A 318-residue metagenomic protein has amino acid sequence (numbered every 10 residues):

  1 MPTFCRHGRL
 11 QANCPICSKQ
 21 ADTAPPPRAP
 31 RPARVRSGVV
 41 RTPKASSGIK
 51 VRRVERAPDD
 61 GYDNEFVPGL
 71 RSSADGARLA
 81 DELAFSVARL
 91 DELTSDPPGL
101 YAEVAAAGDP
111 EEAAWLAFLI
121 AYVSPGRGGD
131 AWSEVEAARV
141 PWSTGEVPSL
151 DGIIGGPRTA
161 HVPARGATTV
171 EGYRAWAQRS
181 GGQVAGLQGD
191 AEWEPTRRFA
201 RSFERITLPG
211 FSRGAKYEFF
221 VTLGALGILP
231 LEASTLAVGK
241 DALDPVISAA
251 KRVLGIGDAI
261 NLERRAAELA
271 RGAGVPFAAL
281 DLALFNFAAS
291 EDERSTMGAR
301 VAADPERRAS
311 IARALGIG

Functional and structural regions predicted by a protein language model:
P2-R9: Short Cys/His-rich zinc-binding micro-motifs
C5, C14-C17: Disulfide-bonded cysteines in secreted/extracellular proteins and peptides
R9-A12, A21: Cys/His-rich microdomains that often coordinate metals
I16-R28: Short Cys/His-rich micro-motifs in 6-15 aa windows
P32-E103, A175-W176, S180-R201, G214-G318: C-terminal accessory module of base-excision DNA glycosylases/AP lyases that mediates lesion recognition and DNA
A105-D130, V221, A279-E291: Short, hydrophobic/amphipathic alpha-helical patches that form generic packing surfaces within helical domains
G129-T207: Alpha-helical ds-nucleic-acid-binding substructure associated with the helix-hairpin-helix region of base-excision DNA
